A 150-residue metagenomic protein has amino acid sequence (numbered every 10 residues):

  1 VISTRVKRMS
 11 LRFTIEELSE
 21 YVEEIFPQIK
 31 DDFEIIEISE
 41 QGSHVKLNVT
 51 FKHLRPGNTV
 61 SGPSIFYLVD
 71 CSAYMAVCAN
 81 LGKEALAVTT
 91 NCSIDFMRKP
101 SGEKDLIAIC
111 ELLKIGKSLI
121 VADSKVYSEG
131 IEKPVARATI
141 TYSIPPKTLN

Functional and structural regions predicted by a protein language model:
V1-K46, T50-K52: Non-catalytic linker/capping segments at the edges of enzyme domains
R8-F13, P100-E103, I107, E111-N150: HotDog/MaoC-like acyl-thioester-processing domains
D31, Q41-S43, G62, L86-C92 (+3 more regions): A generic structural signal for short beta-strands and their flanking turns/coil linkers
L47-V49, F96, I144: Hydrophobic residues in beta-strands and at strand termini
T50-L54, C71-Y74, G102: Short, charged/polar surface micro-motifs in flexible loops or helix N-caps
K52-L68: A conserved, well-ordered hydrophobic junction motif at loop->secondary-structure transitions
P63-K83: Active-site helix/loop of acyl-thioester processing domains in fatty-acid/polyketide metabolism, spanning hotdog-fold
A76-I107, L112: Hydrophobic beta-strand-centered segment that forms part of the acyl-chain substrate-binding groove
